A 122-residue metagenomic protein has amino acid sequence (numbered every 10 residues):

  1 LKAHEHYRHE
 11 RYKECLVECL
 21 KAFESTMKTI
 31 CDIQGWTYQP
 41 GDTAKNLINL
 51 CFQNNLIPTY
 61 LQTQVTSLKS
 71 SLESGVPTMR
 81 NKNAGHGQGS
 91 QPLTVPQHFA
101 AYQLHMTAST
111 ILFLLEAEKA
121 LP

Functional and structural regions predicted by a protein language model:
L1-N54, T59, Q64, A120-P122: Amphipathic alpha-helical interface elements
P40-P122: Long, charged low-complexity segments
